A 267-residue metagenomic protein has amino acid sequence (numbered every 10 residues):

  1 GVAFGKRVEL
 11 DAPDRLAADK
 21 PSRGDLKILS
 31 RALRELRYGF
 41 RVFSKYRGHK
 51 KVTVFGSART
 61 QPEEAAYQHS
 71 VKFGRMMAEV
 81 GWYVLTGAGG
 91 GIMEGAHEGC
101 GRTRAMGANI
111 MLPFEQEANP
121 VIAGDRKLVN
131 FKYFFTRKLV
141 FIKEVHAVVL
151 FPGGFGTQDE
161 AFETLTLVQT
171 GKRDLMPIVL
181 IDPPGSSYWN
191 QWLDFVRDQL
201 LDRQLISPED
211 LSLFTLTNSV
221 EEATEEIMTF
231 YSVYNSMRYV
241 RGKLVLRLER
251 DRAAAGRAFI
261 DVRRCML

Functional and structural regions predicted by a protein language model:
G1-I110: Glycine-rich beta-alpha loop segments
G1-V52, L213-F214, V220-L267: SAM-dependent methyltransferases
Q68-S70, G91-F151: Acidic/glycine-enriched connector segments
M76, A105-Q116, F151, L165-W192 (+1 more regions): Short, acidic/small-residue loops that bind anionic groups at enzyme active sites
G91-G99, S186-L200: Glycine-rich, charge-decorated loop segments at or immediately adjacent to ligand/cofactor-binding or catalytic sites
K127-T136, S212-A223: Short acidic-hydrophobic, aromatic-tinged amphipathic segments that line or gate anion-handling sites
F131-I181: Active-site/ligand-binding-proximal alpha/beta "capping" segment
L139-L150, Q199-N218: Conserved thiamine diphosphate
